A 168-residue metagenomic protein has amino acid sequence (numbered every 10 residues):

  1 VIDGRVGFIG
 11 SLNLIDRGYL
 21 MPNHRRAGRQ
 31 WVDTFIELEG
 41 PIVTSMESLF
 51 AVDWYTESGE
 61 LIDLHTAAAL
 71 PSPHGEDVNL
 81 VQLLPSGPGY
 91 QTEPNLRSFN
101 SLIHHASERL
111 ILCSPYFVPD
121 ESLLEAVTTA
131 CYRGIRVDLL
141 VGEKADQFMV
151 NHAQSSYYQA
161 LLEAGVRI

Functional and structural regions predicted by a protein language model:
V1-I168: Charged, low-complexity intrinsically disordered terminal segments
